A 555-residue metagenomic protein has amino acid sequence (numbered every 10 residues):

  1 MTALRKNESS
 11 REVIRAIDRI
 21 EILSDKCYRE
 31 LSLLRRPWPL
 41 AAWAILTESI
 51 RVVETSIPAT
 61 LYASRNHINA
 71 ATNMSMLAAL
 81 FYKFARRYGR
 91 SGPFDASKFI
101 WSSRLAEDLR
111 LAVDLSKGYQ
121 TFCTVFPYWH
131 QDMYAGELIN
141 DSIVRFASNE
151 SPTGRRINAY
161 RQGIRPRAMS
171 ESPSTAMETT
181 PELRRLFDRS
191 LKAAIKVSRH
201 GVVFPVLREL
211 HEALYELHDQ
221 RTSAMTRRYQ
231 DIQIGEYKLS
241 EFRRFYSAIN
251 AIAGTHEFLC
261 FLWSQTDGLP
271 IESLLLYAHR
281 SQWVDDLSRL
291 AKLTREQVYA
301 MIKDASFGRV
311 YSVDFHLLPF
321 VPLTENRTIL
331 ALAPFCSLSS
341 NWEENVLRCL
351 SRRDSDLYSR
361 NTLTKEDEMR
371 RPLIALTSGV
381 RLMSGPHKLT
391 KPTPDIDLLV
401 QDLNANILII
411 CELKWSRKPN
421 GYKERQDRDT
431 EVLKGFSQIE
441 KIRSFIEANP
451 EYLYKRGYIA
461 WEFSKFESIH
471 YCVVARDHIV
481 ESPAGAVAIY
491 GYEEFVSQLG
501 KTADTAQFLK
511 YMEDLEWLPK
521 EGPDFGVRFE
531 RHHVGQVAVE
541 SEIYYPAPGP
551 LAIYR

Functional and structural regions predicted by a protein language model:
M1-R555: Intrinsically disordered, low-complexity Ser/Thr/Pro/Gly-rich regulatory segments
